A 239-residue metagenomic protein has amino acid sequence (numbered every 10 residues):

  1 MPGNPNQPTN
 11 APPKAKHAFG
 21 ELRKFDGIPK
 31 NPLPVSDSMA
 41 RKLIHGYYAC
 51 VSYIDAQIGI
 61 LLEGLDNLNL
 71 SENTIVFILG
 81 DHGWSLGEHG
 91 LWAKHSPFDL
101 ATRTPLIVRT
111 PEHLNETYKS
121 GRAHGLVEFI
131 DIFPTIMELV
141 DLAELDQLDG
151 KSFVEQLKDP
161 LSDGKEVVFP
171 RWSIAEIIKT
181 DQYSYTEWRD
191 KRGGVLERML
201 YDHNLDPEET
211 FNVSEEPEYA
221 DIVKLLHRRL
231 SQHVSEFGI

Functional and structural regions predicted by a protein language model:
M1-N73, F77-L126, L139-L142, D146 (+2 more regions): Active-site-proximal cap/lid insertion segments
N67-L70, D159-S162, E215: Secondary-structure boundary motif
H82-E88, K94, R109, E128-F133 (+5 more regions): C-terminal cap/loop subdomain of S1 sulfatases and analogous C-terminal strand-loop tails that border
E209-V213: Carboxylate-dense, calcium-coordinating segments in secreted/extracellular and ER-lumen proteins
